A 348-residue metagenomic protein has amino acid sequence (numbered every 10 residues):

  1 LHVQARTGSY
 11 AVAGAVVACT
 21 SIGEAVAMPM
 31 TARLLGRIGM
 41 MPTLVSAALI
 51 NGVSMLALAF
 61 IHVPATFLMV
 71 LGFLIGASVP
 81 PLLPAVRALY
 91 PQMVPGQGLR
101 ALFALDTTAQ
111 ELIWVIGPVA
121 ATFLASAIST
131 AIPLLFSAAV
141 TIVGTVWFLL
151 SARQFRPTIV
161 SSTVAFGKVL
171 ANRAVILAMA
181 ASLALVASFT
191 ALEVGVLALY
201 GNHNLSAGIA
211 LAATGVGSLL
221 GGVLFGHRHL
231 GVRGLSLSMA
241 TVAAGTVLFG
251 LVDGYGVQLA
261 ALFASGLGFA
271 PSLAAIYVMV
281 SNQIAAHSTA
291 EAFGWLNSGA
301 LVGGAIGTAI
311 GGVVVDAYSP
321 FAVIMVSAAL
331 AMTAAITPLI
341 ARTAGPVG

Functional and structural regions predicted by a protein language model:
L1-A25, V169-T214: Helix-loop boundary and gating motifs at the non-cytosolic
V26-M40, A125, L220-G234, V315: Helix-to-loop junctions at the C-terminal end of transmembrane segments in multipass secondary transporters
L49-V63, T241-D253: C-terminal ends and interior cores of transmembrane alpha-helices in multi-pass membrane transporters/permeases
A65-P81, L183, Q258-P271: Hydrophobic core of transmembrane alpha-helices in multi-pass small-molecule transporters, especially MFS/SLC-type
G72-L112: Cytoplasmic helix-loop-helix junction between adjacent transmembrane helices in 12-TM secondary transporters
S126-A139, V313-A331: A membrane-interface helix-boundary motif in multi-pass transporters
G234-I276: C-terminal transmembrane helical hairpin of 12-TM major facilitator-type secondary transporters
H287-P320: A late C-terminal transmembrane helix in Major Facilitator Superfamily
